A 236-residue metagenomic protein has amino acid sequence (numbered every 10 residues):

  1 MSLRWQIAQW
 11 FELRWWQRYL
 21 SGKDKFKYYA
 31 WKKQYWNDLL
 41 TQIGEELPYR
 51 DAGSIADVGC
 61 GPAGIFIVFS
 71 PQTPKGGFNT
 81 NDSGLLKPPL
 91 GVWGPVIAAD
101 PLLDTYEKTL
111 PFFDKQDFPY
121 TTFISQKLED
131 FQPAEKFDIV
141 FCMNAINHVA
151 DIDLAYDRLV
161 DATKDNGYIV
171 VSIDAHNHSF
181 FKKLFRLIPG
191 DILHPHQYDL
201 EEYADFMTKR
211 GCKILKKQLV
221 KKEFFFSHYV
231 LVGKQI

Functional and structural regions predicted by a protein language model:
S2-P48: Class I SAM-dependent methyltransferase Rossmann-like catalytic core, especially the SAM/SAH-binding loop
A56, G61-P74, N81-L85, W93-L128: Class I SAM-dependent methyltransferase SAM/SAH-binding core
D130-E135: Short conserved loop adjoining the S-adenosyl-L-methionine
F141: A conserved beta-strand element that flanks and buttresses the S-adenosyl-L-methionine
N144-A145: Short catalytic micro-motifs in class I SAM-dependent methyltransferases
V149-L159: A short, conserved alpha-helix within the catalytic core of class I
G167-D174: Conserved beta-strand signature within the Rossmann-like core of class I S-adenosyl-L-methionine
F185-E202: Acceptor-substrate binding/catalytic loop of class I
